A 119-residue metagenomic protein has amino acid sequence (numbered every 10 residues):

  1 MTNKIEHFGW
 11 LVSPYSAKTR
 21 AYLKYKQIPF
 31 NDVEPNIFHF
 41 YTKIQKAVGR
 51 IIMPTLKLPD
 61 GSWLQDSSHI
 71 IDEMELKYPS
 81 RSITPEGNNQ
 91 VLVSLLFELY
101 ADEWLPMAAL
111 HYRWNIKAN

Functional and structural regions predicted by a protein language model:
M1-N119: GST-like domain detector, emphasizing the conserved glutathione-binding G-site in the N-terminal thioredoxin-like
